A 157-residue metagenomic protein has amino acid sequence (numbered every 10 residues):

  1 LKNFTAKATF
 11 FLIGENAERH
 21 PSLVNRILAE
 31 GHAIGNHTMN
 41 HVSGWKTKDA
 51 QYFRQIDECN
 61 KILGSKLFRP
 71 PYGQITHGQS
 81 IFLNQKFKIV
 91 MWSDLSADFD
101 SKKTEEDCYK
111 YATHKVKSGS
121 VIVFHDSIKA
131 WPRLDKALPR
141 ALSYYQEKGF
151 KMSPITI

Functional and structural regions predicted by a protein language model:
L1, F10, I34, F68-P71 (+3 more regions): Divalent metal-coordination and catalytic microenvironments
L1-G44, Q51-E58, G64-K66, K151: Active-site beta->alpha N-cap acidic-glycine motif
N3-A8, N16-E18, P132-I157: C-terminal domain-boundary segment and adjacent tail
F11-H20, V42-A50, R69-T76, A97-K103 (+1 more regions): Acidic-and-aromatic substrate-binding clefts and catalytic sites of carbohydrate-active enzymes
L12-E15, N36-T38, P70-Y72, S93 (+2 more regions): A cross-domain feature marking catalytic cores of carbohydrate-active enzymes and several ubiquitous metabolic/repair
S22, R26-A29, R54, E58-K61 (+3 more regions): Alpha-helical scaffolding segments of alpha/beta enzyme cores, especially the outer helices of TIM-barrel or partial
Q74-H114, G149-I157: His/Asp/Glu-enriched short active-site or ligand-binding loop at hydrolase and phosphoryl-transfer sites
